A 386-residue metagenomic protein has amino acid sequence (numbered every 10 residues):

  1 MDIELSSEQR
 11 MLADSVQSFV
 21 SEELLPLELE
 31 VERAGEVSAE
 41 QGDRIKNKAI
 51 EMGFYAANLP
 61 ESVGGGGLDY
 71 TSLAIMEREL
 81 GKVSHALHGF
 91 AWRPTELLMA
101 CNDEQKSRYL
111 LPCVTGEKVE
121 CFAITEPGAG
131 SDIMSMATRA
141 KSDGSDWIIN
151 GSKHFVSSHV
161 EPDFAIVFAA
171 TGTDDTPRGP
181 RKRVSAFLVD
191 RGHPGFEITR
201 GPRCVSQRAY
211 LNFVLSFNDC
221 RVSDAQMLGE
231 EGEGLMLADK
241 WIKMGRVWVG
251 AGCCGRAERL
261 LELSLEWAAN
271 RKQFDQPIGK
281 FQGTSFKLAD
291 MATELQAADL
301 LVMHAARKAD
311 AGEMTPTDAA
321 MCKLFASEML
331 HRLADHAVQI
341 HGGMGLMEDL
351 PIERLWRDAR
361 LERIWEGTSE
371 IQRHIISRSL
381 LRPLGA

Functional and structural regions predicted by a protein language model:
M1-H88, A100-Q105, P112-E117, G130-I133 (+4 more regions): Alpha-helical interface subdomain recognition
G53, M76-L80, C101, A169-T171 (+2 more regions): Short Ser/Thr-interspersed hydrophobic loop/turn segments at strand-loop and sheet-helix junctions that line or gate
S62-G64, E126-A129, S145, K153-F155 (+2 more regions): Short beta-turn/strand-loop junction motif enriched in small, turn-promoting residues
R93-C101: Helix-loop "lid/cap" segments that line or gate small-molecule binding pockets
C113, G128-S131, F155-S158, P177-R178 (+1 more regions): Short Gly/Pro-enriched turn/cap motifs at secondary-structure boundaries
G116-I124, F168: A short, Trp-centered hydrophobic/proline-enriched beta-strand micro-motif
S135, G192-S223: Flexible, small-/acidic-enriched active-site or ligand-binding loops
A137, N150-I198: A short core secondary-structure module
